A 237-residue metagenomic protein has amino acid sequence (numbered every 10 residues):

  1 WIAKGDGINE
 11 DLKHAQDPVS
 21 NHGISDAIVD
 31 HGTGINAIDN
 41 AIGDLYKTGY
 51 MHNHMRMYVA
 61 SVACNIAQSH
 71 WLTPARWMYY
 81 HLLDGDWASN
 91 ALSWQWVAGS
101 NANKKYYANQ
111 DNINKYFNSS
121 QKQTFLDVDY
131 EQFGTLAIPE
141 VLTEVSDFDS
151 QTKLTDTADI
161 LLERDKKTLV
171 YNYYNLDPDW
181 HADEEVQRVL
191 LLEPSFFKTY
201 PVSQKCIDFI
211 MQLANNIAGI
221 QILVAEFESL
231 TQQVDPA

Functional and structural regions predicted by a protein language model:
W1-D17, D30, G43-K47, L72 (+3 more regions): Trp/Phe/Arg-rich N-terminal binding region typifying the photolyase-homology
W1-L154, D159: Active-site-proximal binding-pocket segments
